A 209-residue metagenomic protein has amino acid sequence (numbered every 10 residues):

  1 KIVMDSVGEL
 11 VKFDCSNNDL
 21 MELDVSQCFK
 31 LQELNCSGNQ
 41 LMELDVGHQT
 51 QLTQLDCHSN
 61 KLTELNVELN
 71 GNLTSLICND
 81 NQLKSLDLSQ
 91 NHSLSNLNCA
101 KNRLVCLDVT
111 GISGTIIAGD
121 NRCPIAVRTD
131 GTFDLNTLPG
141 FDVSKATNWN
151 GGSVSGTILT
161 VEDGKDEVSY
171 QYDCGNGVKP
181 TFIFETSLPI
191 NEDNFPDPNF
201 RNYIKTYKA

Functional and structural regions predicted by a protein language model:
K1-K12, D19, L23, Q27-F29 (+1 more regions): N-terminal capping/linker segments that flank leucine-rich repeat
I2, L23-V25, L44-V46, L65 (+2 more regions): Canonical leucine-rich repeat
I2, V11-C15, Q32-C36, T53-C57 (+3 more regions): Conserved hydrophobic beta-strand positions in leucine-rich repeat
L10, L20, L31, L41 (+7 more regions): Conserved hydrophobic position(s) of the canonical leucine-rich repeat
N18, N39, N60, N81 (+2 more regions): Consensus "Asn ladder" position of solenoid repeat domains
T50, G71, H92, W149-V154: Small-residue (G/S/T/A) turn/hinge positions that recur once per unit in extracellular repeat modules
R103-L104, A209: Acidic glycine-/aspartate-rich tracts in secreted/extracellular proteins
